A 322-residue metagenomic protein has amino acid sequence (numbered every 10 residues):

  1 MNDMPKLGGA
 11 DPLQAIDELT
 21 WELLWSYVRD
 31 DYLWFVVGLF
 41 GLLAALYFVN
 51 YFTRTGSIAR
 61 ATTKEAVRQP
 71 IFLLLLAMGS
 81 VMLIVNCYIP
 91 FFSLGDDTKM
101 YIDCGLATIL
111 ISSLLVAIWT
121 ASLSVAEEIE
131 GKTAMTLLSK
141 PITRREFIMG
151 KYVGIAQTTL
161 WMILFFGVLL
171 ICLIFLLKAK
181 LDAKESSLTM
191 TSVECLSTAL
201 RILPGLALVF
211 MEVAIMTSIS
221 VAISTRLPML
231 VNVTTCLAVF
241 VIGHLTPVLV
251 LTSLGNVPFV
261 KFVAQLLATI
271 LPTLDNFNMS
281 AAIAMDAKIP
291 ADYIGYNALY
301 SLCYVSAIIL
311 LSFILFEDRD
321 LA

Functional and structural regions predicted by a protein language model:
M1-V28: Short, strongly hydrophobic alpha-helical membrane anchors
S26-Y51, I84-S124, I148-R226, T252-G255 (+2 more regions): Secretory targeting signals
F48-T55, A222-R226, C303-A322: Junction motif at the cytosolic side of a transmembrane helix
F52, G56, I118-L138, I142-R144 (+1 more regions): Transmembrane helix boundary and interhelical loop/hinge segments in multi-pass membrane proteins
T53-F72: Aromatic- and glycine-rich beta-strand/loop motifs that create alpha-glucan
E65, A126, L137-S139, S220 (+1 more regions): Helix-capping/transition residues at the boundaries of transmembrane alpha-helices and the short helical linkers
P70-F91, T108-L115, N232-H244: Hydrophobic alpha-helical transmembrane segments of multi-pass membrane transport/permease proteins
V231-N232, F240, E317-A322: Short cytosolic juxtamembrane segments of multi-pass membrane proteins
